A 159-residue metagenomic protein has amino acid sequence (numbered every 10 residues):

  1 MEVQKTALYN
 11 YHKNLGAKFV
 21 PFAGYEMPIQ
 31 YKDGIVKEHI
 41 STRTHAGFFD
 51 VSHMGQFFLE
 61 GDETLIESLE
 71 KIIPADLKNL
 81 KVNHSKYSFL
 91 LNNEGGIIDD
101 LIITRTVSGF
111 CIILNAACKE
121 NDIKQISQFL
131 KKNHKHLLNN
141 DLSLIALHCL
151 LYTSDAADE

Functional and structural regions predicted by a protein language model:
M1-L91, G96: Acidic, proline/glycine-enriched N-terminal capping motif
S41-F49, I98-S108, H134-N139: Short, flexible, solvent-exposed loop/turn segments with mixed acidic/basic and small polar residues
L59-G61, L114-A116, C149: Short beta-strand-to-loop capping motifs
K81-K86, K135-H148: Interdomain boundary/hinge elements
N92-N93, C111-N115, I126: Phosphate-backbone binding interfaces of nucleic-acid-interacting proteins
R105-N121: Charged, amphipathic alpha-helical scaffolding segments
A117-D141: Internal alpha/beta scaffold segment
Y152-A157: Conserved small/polar residues in nucleotide/adenosyl-binding loops
